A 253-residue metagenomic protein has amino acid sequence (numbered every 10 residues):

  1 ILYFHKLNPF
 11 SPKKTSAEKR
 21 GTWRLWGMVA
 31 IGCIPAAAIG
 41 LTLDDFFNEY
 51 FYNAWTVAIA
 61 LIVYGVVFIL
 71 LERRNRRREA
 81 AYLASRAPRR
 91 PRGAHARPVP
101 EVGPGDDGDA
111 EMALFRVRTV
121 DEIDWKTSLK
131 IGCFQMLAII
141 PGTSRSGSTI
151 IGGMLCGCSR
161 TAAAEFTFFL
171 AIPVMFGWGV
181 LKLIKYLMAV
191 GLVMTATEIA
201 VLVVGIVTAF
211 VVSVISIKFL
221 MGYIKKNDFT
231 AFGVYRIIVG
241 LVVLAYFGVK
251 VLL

Functional and structural regions predicted by a protein language model:
I1-L253: Multi-pass membrane proteins that catalyze or facilitate reactions on polyprenyl-/lipid-phosphate substrates and their
